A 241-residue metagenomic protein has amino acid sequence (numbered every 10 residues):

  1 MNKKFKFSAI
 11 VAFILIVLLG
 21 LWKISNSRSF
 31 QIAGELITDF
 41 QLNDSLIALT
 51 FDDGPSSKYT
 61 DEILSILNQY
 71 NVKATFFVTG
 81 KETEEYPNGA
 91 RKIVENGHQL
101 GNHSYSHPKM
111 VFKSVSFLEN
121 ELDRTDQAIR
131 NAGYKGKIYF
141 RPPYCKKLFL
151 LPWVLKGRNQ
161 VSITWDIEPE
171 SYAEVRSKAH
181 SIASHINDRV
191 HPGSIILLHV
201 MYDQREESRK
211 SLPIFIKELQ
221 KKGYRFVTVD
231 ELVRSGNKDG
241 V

Functional and structural regions predicted by a protein language model:
M1-K4: N-terminal Lys/Arg-rich, disordered targeting/topogenic segments
F7-K23: Hydrophobic membrane-insertion alpha-helices, especially the h-region of bacterial N-terminal signal peptides
N26-K113, F117, E121-A128, G136-K137 (+2 more regions): Active-site beta->alpha N-cap acidic-glycine motif
I32-L42, Q69-N71, E82-E84, E206-V241: C-terminal domain-boundary segment and adjacent tail
F51, V78-G80, N102-S104, P142-Y144 (+3 more regions): A cross-domain feature marking catalytic cores of carbohydrate-active enzymes and several ubiquitous metabolic/repair
T60-D61, P87, V115, P152 (+2 more regions): Conserved strand-to-helix beginnings and helix N-cap segments that scaffold or border functional pockets
L64-F77, Q99, V115-K146, W153 (+3 more regions): CE4/NodB-like, metal-dependent polysaccharide N-deacetylase domain that modifies extracellular/periplasmic N-acetylated
K146, P152-R189, Y224-S235: His/Asp/Glu-enriched short active-site or ligand-binding loop at hydrolase and phosphoryl-transfer sites
